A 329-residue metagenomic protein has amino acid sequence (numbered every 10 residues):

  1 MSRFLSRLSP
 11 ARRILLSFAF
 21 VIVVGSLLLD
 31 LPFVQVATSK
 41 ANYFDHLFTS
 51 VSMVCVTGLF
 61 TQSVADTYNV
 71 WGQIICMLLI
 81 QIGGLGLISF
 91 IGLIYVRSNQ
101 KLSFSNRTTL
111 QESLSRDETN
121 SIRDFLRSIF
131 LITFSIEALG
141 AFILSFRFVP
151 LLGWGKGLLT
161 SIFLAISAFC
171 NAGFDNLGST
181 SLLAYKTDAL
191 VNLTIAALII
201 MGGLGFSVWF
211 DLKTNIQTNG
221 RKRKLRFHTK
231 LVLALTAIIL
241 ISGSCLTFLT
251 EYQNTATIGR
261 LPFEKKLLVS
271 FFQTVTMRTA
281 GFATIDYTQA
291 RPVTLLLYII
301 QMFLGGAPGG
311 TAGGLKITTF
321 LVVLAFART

Functional and structural regions predicted by a protein language model:
M1-T329: Membrane-proximal intracellular helices of multi-pass ion channels
